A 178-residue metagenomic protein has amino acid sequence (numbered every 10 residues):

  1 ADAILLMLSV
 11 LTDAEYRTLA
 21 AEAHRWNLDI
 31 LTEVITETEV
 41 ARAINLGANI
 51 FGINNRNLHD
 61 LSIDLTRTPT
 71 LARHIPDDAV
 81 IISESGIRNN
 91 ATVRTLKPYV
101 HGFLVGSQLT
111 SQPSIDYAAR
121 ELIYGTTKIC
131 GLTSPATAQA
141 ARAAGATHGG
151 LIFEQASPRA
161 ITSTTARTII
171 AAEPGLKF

Functional and structural regions predicted by a protein language model:
A1-E22, L28, E39-R42, T68-L71 (+1 more regions): N-terminal active-site wall of soluble small-molecule enzyme domains
D2-A14, G52-S62, Y99-A119, A146-P158: Glycine-rich phosphate-binding active-site loops on the catalytic face of alpha/beta enzymes
I4-L6, I30-T32, F51-I53, I81-E84 (+4 more regions): Hydrophobic faces of well-ordered beta-strands that scaffold small-molecule active sites in alpha/beta enzyme cores
D13, E37, L65, N90 (+3 more regions): Structural motif corresponding to alpha-helix initiation and N-cap regions
W26, L46-G47, D77, P98-Y99 (+2 more regions): Short, structured coil segments at secondary-structure junctions
I35-L46, S83-V105, T133-A144: Catalytic cores of alpha/beta
I50-A91, T95-Y99, F103: Catalytic-face loop-and-helix region of soluble metabolic enzyme cores
L65, T70-H74, K97, L109-T127 (+1 more regions): C-terminal helical cap(s) of enzyme catalytic domains, especially alpha/beta-barrels
